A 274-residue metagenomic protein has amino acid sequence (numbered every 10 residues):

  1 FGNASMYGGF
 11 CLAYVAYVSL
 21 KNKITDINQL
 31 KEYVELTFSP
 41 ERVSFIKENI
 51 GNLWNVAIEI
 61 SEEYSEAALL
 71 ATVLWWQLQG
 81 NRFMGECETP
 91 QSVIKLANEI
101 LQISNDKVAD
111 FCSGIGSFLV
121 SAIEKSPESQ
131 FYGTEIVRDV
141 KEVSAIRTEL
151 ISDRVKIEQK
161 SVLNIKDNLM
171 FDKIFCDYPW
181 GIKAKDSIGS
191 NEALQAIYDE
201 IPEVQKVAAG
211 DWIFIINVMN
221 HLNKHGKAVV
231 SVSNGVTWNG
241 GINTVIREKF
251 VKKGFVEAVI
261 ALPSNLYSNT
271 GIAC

Functional and structural regions predicted by a protein language model:
F1-R82: Long recognition/docking surfaces used for binding and targeting
S5-Y7, E88-S92, Q205-W212: Short, conserved micro-motifs enriched in small and acidic residues
F10, E135, D211: Acidic-residue sensor for enzyme active/binding pockets
G80-K183, S233-N234, I246, K252-K253: Conserved S-adenosyl-L-methionine
K156, Q195-A196, K227-V232: Short acidic (Asp/Glu) and glycine-rich catalytic loops that position anionic groups and cofactors
D172, G271-C274: Short, surface-exposed amphipathic charged segments that create phosphate/polyanion-binding patches used for binding
Y178-I213, G235: Mobile active-site "lid"/loop adjacent to the S-adenosyl-L-methionine
K206-I272: Conserved Class I SAM-dependent methyltransferase catalytic core
